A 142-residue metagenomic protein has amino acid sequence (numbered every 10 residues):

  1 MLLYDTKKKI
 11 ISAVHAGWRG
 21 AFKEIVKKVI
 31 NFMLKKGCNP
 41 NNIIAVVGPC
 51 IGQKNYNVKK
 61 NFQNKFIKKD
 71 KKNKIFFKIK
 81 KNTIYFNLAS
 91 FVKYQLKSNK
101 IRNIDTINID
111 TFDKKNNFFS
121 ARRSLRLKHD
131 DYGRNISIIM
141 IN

Functional and structural regions predicted by a protein language model:
M1-N142: Active-site microenvironment for binding and transforming phosphate-containing groups
